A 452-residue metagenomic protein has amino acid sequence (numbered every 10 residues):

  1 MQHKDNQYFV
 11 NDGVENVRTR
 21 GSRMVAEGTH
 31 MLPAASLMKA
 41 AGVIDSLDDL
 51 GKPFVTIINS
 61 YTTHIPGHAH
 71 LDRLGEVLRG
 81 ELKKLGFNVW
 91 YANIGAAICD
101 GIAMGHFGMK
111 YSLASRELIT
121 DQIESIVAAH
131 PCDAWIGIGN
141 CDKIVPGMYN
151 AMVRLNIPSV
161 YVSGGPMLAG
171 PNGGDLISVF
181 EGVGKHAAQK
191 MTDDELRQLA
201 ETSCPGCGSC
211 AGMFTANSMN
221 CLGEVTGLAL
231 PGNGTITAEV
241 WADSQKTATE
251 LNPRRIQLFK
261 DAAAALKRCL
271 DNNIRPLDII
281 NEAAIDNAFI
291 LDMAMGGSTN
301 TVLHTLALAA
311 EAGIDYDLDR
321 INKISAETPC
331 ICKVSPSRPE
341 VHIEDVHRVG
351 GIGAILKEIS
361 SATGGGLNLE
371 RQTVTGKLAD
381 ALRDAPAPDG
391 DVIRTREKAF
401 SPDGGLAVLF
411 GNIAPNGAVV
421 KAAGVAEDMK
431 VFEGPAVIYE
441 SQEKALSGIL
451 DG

Functional and structural regions predicted by a protein language model:
Q2-T63, G67, E76-G95, M104-S112 (+3 more regions): Catalytic or ion-coupling anion/metal-binding cores of large enzyme and transporter domains
H70: Glycine-/small-residue-enriched capping loops at alpha/beta junctions
R73: Acidic/charged coordination and interface sites in well-structured regions
A92-H130: N-terminal small/polar loop signature for handling phosphorylated ligands or for N-terminal nucleophile
I126-M148, V160-S163: A short, small-residue-rich loop immediately preceding and capping a beta-strand
